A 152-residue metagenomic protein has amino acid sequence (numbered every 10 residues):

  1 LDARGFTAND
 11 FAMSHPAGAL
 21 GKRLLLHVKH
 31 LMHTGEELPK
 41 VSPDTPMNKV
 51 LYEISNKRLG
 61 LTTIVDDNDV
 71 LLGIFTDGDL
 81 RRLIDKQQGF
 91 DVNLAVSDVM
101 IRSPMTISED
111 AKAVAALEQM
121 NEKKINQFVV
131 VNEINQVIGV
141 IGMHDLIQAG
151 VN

Functional and structural regions predicted by a protein language model:
L1: Glycine-rich phosphate-binding loops that contact phosphosugars or nucleotide phosphates
R4-E36, L71-N126, E133-N152: Tandem CBS (Bateman) regulatory domains
H30-D69, F75-T76: Oxyanion-binding "anion nests"
L59-G60, I125-Q127: Short loop/turn microsegments at loop-to-beta-strand junctions
